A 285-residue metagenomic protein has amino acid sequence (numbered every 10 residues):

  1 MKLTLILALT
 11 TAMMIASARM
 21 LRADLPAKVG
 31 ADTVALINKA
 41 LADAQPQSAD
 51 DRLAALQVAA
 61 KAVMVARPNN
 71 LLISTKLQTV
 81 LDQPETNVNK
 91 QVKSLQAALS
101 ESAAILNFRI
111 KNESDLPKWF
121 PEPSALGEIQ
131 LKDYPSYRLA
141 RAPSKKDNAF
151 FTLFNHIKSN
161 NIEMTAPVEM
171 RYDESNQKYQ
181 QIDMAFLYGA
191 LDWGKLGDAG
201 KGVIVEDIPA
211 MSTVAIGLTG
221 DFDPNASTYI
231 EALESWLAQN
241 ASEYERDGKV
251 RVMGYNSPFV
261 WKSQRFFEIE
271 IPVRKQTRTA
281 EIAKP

Functional and structural regions predicted by a protein language model:
L5-A12: Sec-dependent N-terminal signal peptides
A16-P285: A solvent-exposed interaction/effector surface
